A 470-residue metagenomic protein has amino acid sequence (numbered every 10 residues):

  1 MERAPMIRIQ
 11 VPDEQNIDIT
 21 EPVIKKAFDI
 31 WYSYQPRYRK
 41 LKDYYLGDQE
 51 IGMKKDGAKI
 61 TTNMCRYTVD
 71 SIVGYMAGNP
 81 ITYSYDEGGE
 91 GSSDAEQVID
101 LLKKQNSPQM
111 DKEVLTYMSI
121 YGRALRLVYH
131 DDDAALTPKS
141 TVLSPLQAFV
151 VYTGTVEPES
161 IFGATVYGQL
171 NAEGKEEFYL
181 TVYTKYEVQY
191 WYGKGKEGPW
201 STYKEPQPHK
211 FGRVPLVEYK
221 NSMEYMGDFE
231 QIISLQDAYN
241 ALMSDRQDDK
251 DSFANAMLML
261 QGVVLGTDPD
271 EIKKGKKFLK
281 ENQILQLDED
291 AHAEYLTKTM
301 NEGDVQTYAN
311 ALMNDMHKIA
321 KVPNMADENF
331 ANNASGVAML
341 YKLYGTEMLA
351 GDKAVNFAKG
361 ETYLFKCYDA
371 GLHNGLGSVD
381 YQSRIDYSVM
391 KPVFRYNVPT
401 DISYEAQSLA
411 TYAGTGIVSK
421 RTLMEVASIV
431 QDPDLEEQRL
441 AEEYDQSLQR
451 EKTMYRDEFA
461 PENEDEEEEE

Functional and structural regions predicted by a protein language model:
M1, D237-D248, A254-M257, Q449-E470: Glycine- and charge-rich intrinsically disordered segments
M1-T141, N463-E470: Extended, helix-rich architectural segments
Y34-Q35, N79, Y83, Q105-M110 (+10 more regions): Short secondary-structure junctions and interdomain/linker hinges
M64, E90, D94, L102-N106 (+8 more regions): Short amphipathic alpha-helical segments
D94-V98, A293-E294, L343: A short, surface-exposed helix-loop junction/capping segment
K112-L115, S119-I120, L125-E224: Extended, regular secondary-structure scaffolds
S201-A338: Extended, charged amphipathic alpha-helical segments
T267, E271-K276, E281-Q286, D304 (+1 more regions): C-terminal helix-loop subdomains that flank or include functional centers
